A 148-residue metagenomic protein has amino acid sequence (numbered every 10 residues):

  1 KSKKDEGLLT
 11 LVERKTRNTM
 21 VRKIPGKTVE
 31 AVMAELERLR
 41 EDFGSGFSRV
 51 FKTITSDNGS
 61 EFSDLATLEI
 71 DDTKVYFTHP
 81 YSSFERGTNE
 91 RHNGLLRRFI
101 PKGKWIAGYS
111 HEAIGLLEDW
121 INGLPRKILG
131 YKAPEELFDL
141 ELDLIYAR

Functional and structural regions predicted by a protein language model:
K1-N18: An active-site-proximal beta-strand-loop segment
S2-K4, V21-G46: Active-site beta-loop-alpha junctions of metal-dependent nucleic acid enzymes, especially the RNase H-like/DDE
T10-V12, M20-K23, T53-D57: Short, conserved beta-strand edge motifs with alternating hydrophobic and charged residues
R17-R22, F77, K102: Short small-residue beta-strand/loop micro-motif enriched in glycine and branched aliphatics
S56-N58, S63-L65, F77-I100, A107-D119: RNase H-like two-metal-ion nuclease catalytic core shared by retroviral integrases and related mobile-element nucleases
I70-V75: Glycine-enriched alpha-helix->loop->beta-strand junction motifs that scaffold or abut catalytic
K102-R148: C-terminal domain-tail junction helix/linker
